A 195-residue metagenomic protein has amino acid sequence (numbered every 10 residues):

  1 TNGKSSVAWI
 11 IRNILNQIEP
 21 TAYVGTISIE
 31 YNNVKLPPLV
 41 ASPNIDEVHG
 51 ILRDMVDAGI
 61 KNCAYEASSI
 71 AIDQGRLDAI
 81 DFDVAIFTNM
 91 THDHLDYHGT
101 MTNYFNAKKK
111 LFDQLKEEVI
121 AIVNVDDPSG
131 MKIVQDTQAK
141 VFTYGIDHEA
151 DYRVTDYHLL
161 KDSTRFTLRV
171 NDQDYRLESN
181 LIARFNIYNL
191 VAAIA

Functional and structural regions predicted by a protein language model:
T1-V125, S129-T137, V170, V191: Phosphate-binding loop of NTP-binding sites
H98-F105, K109, Q135, A139-A195: Adenine nucleotide phosphate-binding catalytic loops in nucleotide-utilizing enzymes
